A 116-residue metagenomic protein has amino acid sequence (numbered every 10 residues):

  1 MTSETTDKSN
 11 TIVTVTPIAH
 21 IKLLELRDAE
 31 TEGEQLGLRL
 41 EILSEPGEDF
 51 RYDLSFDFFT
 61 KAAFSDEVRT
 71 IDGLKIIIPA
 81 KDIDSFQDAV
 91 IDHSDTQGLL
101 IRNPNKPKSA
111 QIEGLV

Functional and structural regions predicted by a protein language model:
M1-E32: Long, hydrophobic N-terminal alpha-helical segment
S3, E32-A62, T70-D72: Short, structured protein-protein interaction patches enriched in aromatics and acidic/basic residues, typified by
I12, G37, G98: A residue-level signal for beta-strand positions that form part of recognition/binding surfaces within mature
V13, Y52-L54, D84: Flexible, active-site-adjacent loop/turn segments at secondary-structure boundaries
T16, E41-L43, S55-D57, S94 (+1 more regions): A structural detector for beta-sheet-dominated domains
R27, I42-S44, D82: Generic secondary-structure microfeatures
F59-V116: Acidic and generally charged, gly/proline-rich low-complexity regions
